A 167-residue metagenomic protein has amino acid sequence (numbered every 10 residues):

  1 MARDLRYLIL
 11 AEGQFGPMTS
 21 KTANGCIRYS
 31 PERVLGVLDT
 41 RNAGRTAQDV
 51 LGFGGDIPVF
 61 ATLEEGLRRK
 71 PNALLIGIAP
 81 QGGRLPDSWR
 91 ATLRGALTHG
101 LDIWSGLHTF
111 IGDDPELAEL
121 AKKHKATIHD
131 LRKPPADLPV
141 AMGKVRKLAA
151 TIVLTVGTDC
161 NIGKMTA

Functional and structural regions predicted by a protein language model:
M1-P31: N-terminal phosphate-binding or glycine-rich loops at protein starts, especially the Walker A/P-loop of NTPases
S30-P58: N-terminal beta-loop-helix "entrance" segment that forms/cooperates in small-molecule cofactor or anionic ligand
V50-L67, P80, R84-W89: Glycine-rich, highly charged phosphate/nucleotide-binding loops
R68-A73: Short acidic/histidine-rich motifs immediately flanking catalytic phosphotransfer sites in two-component signaling
G95-I111: ADP-ribose/adenylate-binding Rossmann-like module
H108-H129: Rossmann-fold NAD(P)-binding glycine/threonine-rich loop
V140-A167: Walker A (P-loop) phosphate-binding motif
